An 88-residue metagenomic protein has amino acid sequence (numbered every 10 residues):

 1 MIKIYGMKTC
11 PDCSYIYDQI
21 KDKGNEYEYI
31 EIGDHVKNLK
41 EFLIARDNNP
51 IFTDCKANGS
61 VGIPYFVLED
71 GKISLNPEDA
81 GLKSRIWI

Functional and structural regions predicted by a protein language model:
M1-I32: Local sequence-structure signature of Cys/Sec-based thiol-disulfide redox active-site neighborhoods
C10, H35, S74: Surface-exposed, flexible loop/turn segments at secondary-structure boundaries
S14-I16, L39, N76-E78: Short glycine-/acidic-enriched loop or helix-start segments at secondary-structure transitions that form or flank
D18-I20, I44, A80-L82: Short, glycine/charged-enriched secondary-structure capping and boundary segments
K23-G24, R46-I51, R85-I86: Short, low-complexity, polar/charged sequence segments that are solvent-exposed and flexible
E26-N48: Thiol-based oxidoreductase modules, predominantly thioredoxin-like and allied folds used for disulfide exchange
L43-I73: Short, structured active-site "lid" loops
V67-I88: Non-catalytic, surface beta->alpha helical segment in thiol-disulfide oxidoreductase systems
